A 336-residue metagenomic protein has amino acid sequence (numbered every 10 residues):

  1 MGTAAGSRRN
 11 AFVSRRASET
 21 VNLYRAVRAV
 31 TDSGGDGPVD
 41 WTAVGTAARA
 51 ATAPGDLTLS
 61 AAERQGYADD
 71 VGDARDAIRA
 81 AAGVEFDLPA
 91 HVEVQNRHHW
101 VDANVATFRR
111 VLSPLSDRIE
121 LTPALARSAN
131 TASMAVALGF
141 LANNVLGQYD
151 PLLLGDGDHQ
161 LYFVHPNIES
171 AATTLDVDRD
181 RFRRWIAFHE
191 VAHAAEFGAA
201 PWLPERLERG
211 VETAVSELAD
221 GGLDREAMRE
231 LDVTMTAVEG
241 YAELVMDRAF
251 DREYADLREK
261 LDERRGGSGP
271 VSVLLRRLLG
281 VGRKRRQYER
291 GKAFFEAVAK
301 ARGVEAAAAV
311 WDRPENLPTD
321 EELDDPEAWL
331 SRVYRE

Functional and structural regions predicted by a protein language model:
M1-A103, D180, A306-E336: N-terminal low-structure segments adjacent to metalloprotease catalytic domains across cellular compartments
S60-A61, R225-V233, L278-K284: Active-site rim elements
D70-P166: Auxiliary, metal-adjacent structural segments of Zn-dependent hydrolase domains
A77, A194, G198, V245: Short alpha-helical functional segments enriched in proximate histidine and acidic residues
E169-I186: Short pre-active-site segment immediately N-terminal to the catalytic Zn-binding motif
E190-L207: Catalytic Zn2+-binding segment of zinc metalloproteases
E205-A242: Acidic/histidine-rich catalytic neighborhood
G240-E336: Pan-zinc metallopeptidase signature
